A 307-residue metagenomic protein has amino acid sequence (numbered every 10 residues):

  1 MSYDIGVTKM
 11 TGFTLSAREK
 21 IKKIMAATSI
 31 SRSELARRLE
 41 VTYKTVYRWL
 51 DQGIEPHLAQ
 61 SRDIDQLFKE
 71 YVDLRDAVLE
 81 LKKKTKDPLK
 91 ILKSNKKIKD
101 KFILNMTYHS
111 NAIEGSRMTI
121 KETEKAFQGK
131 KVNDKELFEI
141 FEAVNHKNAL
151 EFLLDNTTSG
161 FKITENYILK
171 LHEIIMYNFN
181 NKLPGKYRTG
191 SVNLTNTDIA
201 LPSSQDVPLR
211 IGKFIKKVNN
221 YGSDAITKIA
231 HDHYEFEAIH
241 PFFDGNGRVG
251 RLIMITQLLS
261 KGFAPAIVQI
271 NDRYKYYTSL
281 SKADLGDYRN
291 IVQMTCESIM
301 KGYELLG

Functional and structural regions predicted by a protein language model:
M1-D244, R248-G307: FIC/Doc superfamily catalytic core
